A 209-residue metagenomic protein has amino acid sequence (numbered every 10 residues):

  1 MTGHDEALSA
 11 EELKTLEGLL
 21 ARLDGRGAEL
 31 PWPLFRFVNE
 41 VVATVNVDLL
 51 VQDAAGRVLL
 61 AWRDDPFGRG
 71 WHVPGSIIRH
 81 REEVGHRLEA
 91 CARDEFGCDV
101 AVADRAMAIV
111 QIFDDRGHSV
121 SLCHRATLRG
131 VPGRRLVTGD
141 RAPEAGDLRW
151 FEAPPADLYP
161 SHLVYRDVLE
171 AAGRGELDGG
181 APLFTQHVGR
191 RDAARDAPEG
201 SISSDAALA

Functional and structural regions predicted by a protein language model:
T2-D48, T185-H187: Acidic, metal-coordinating catalytic segment for phosphate/diphosphate chemistry, firing primarily on the Nudix
A43, R69, H118-V120: Residue-level preference for beta-strand/loop junctions
V45-V47, G56, V120-L122, G146: Change "...and in nucleic-acid phosphodiester-cleaving endonucleases..." to "...and in nucleic-acid processing enzymes
L50, L60, C123-R125, W150: Conserved hydrophobic/aromatic beta-strand scaffold that supports enzyme active sites
D53, R57-E95: Conserved Nudix-box catalytic region and its N-terminal flanking loop in Nudix hydrolases and closely related
D53-G56, D64, T127-G133, A153-P155: Short loop segments at secondary-structure junctions
R93, G97-R134: Active-site segment of metal-dependent pyrophosphate-handling enzymes, primarily the Nudix hydrolase catalytic core
R125, R135-R174, T185-A207: NUDIX/MutT-family hydrolases
